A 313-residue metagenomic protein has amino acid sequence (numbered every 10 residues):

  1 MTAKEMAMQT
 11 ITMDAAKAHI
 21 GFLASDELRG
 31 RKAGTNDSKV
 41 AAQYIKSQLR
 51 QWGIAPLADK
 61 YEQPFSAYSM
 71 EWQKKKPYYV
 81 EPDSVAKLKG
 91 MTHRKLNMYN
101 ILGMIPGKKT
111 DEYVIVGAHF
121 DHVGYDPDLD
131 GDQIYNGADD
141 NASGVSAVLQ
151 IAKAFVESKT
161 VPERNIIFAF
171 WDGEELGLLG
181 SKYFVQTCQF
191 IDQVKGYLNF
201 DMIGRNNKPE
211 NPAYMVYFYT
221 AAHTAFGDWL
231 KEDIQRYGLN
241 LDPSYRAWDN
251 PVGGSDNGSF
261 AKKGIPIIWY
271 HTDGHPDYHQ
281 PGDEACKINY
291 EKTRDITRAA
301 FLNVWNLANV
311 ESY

Functional and structural regions predicted by a protein language model:
T2-T10, D26-N36, L88-T92, L129-N141 (+4 more regions): Second-shell loop/turn segments in exported
A3-V40, Q51-E62, S66, P276-D283: N-terminal capping segment at the start of a domain
H19-A24, Q63, N100-M104, Y113-G117 (+9 more regions): Structural recognition of the beta-strand scaffold that forms the well-ordered cores of secreted hydrolase catalytic
L23, L49, M91-P127: Acidic/His- and Gly-rich active-site-bordering loop/insert found across diverse amide/peptide-bond hydrolases
R31-M104: A non-catalytic alpha/beta surface segment that caps or lines the substrate-entry region of metallo-dependent hydrolase
I101-G103, V116-H122, D126-G177, A300: Alpha-helical metal-binding/catalytic segments enriched in His/Glu/Asp
W171-T272: Metal-dependent peptidase/peptidase-like ectodomains
G274-Y313: His/Asp/Glu-rich mid-to-C-terminal helical/loop segments that flank catalytic regions of hydrolases
